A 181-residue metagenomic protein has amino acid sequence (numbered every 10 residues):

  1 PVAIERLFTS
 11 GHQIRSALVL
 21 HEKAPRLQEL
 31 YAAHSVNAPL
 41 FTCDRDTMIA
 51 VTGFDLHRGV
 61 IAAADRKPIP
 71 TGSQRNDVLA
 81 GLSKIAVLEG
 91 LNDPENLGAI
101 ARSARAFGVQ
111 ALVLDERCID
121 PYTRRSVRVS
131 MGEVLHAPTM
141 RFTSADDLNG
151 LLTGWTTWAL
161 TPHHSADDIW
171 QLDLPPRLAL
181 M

Functional and structural regions predicted by a protein language model:
P1-D55, G59, G154: N-terminal positively charged helical leader segments and presequences
E5, T9, F41-T42, P68-I169: RNA substrate-binding interface of SAM-dependent RNA methyltransferases
Q13-A17, V36-P39, Q110-L112, A137 (+1 more regions): Short active-site oxyanion
A17-L20, T156-P162, A179-M181: Short, hydrophobic beta-strand segments that form beta-sheet elements in well-ordered domains
D55-H57, G132-E133, L174: Short Pro/Gly-enriched coil loops immediately N-terminal to beta-strands
G59, S83, R177: Conserved catalytic motifs of the protein kinase core domain
A62: Glycine-rich phosphate-binding loops that contact phosphosugars or nucleotide phosphates
Q171-L180: A contiguous loop/helix-start segment that scaffolds small-molecule binding in enzyme catalytic cores
